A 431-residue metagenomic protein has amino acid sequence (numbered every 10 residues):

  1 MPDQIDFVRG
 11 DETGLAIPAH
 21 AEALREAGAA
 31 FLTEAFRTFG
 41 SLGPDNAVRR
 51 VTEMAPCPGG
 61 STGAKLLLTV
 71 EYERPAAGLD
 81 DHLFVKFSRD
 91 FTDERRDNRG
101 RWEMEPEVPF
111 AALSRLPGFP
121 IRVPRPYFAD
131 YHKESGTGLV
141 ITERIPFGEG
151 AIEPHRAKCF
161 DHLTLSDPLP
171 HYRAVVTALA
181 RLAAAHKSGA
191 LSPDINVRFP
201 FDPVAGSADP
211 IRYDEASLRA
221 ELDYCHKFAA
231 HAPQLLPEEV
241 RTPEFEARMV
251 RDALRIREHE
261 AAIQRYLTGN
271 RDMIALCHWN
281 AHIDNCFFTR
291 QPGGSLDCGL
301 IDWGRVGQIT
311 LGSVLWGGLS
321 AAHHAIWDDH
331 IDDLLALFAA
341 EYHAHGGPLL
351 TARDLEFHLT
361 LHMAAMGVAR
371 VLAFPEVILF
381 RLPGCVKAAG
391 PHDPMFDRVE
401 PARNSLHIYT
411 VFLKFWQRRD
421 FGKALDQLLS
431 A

Functional and structural regions predicted by a protein language model:
P2-R49: Juxta-kinase regulatory segment immediately upstream of eukaryotic protein kinase catalytic domains
A27, D167-T177, L276, A281 (+6 more regions): Generic recognition of stable, solvent-exposed alpha-helical segments in well-folded globular domains
A47-C57, Y127-D130, E258, R265: Short amphipathic beta-strand and strand-loop transition segments with alternating hydrophobic
G59-A216: Conserved ATP-binding subdomain of kinase catalytic cores across diverse folds
G59-A77, R257-L311: Active-site acidic catalytic loop and adjacent metal/ATP-binding pocket of ATP-dependent phosphoryl transfer enzymes
A151-H278, T289-G293, Q417-A431: ATP-dependent phospho-/nucleotidyl transfer catalytic cores
R305-G347, A365-D393, R398-T410: Active-site activation/catalytic loop segments of kinase-like enzymes and analogous catalytic loops in related
F396-A431: Charge-rich, low-complexity intrinsically disordered segments
